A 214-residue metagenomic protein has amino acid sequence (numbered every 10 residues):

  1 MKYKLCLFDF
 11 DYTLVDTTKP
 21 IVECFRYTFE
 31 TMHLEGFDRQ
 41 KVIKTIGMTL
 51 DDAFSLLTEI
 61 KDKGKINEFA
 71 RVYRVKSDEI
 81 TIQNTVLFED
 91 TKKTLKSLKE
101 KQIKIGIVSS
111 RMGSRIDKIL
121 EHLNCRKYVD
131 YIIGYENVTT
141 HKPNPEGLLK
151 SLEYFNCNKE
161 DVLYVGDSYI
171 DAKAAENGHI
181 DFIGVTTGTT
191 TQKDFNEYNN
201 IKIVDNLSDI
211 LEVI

Functional and structural regions predicted by a protein language model:
K2-K92: N-terminal helical cap/lid subdomain that shapes the substrate entry/recognition surface in HAD-like hydrolases
L5, K142-A172: Conserved Lys-Pro-Asp/Glu-containing loop-to-beta segment of HAD-superfamily phosphomonoesterases, centered on
G36-K41, G64-K65, K127-Y131, K159-L163: Short acidic capping loops at alpha-helix termini that bridge into adjacent secondary structure
T45, R126-T140: A short, structured active-site edge motif that brings together acidic residues
E79-I107, G113-D117, P145: Short, acidic loop-to-helix structural element flanking the phosphoryl-transfer center in phosphate-processing enzymes
L163-K202: Acidic, Mg2+-coordinating phosphoryl-transfer loop and its flanking beta/alpha structural elements, shared across
